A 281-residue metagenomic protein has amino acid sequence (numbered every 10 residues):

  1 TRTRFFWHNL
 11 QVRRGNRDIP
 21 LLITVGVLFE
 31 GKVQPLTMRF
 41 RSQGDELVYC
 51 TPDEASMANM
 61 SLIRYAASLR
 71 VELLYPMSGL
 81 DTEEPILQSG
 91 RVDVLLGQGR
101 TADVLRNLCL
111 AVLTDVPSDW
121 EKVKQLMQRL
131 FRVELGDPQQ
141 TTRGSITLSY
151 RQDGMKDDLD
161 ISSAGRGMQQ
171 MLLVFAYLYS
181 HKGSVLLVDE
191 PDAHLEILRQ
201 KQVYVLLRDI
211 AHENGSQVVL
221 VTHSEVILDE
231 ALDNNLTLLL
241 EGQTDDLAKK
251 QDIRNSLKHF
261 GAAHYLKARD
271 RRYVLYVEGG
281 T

Functional and structural regions predicted by a protein language model:
T1, P138-R269, V274: Switch/communication elements of ASCE P-loop NTPase nucleotide-binding domains
T1-R13, E134, D270, V277-G279: Contiguous N-terminal and early-domain "leader" segments and peripheral loops that mark the onset or edge of a domain
R2-L74, Q128: Nucleotide-state sensing region of NTPase/ATPase domains
R13-G15, T24-E30, P52-D53, S68-Q169 (+2 more regions): Extended helical coiled-coil dimerization/tether regions that scaffold and oligomerize large DNA-maintenance assemblies
G26-K32, R41-C50, G136, A262-T281: Acidic, Mg2+-coordinating catalytic modules of nucleic-acid enzymes
Q34-L36, D81-E84, I227-E230: Short catalytic/ligand-binding loop motif for oxyanion handling, primarily in non-cytosolic enzymes, centered on
M77, T222-E225, G279-G280: A short beta-strand-to-loop transition that corresponds to the Sensor-1 phosphate-sensing loop of AAA+ P-loop ATPases
D119, I227, T281: Short phosphate-engaging motifs
